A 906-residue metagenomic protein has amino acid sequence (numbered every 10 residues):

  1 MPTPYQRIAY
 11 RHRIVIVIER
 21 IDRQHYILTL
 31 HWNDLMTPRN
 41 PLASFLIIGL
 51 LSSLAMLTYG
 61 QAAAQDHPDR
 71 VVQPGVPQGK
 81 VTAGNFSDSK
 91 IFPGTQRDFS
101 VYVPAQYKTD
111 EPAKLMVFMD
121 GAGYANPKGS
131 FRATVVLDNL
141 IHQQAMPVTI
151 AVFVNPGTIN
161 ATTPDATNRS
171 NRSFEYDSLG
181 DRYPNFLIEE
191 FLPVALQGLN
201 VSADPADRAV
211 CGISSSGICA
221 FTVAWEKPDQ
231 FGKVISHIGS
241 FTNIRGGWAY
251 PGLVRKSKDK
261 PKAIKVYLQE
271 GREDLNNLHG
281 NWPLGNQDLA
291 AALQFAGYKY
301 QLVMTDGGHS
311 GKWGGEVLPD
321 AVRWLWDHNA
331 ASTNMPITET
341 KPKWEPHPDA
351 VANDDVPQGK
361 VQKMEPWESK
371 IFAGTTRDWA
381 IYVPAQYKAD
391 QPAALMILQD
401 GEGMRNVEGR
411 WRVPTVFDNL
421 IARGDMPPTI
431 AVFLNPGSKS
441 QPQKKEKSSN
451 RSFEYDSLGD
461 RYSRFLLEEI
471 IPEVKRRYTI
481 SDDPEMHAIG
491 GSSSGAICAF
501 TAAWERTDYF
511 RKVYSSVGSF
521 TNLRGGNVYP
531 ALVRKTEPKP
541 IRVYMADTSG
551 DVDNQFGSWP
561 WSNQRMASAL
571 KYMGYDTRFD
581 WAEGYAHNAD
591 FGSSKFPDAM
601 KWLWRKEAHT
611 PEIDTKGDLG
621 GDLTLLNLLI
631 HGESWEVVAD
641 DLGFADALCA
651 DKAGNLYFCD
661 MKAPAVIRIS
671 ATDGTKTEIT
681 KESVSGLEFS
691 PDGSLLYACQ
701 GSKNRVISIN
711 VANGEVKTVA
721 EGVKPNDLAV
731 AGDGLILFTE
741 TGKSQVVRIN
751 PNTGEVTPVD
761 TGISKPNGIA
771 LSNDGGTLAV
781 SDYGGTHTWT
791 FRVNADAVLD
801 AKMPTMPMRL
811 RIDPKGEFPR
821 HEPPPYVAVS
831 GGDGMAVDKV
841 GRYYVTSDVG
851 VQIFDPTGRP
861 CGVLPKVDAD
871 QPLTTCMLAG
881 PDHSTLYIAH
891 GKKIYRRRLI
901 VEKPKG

Functional and structural regions predicted by a protein language model:
F45-M56: Bacterial N-terminal signal peptides
Q61-D614: Non-catalytic cap/lid and distal C-terminal segments of serine-dependent acyl enzymes
D614-E633: Blade/loop signatures of beta-propeller domains
W635-A639, G674-I679, E715-A720, E755-D760 (+3 more regions): A short beta-strand motif characteristic of beta-propeller blades
D640-A653, K681-Q700, N704-R705, E721-F738 (+4 more regions): Beta-rich, blade/repeat-based domains predominating in secreted/periplasmic proteins but also intracellular
M661, Q700-G701, T741, Y783 (+4 more regions): Short loop/turn segments immediately following the C-termini of beta-strands
F791-V798, L899-P904: Short loop/turn segments immediately following beta-strands, especially the blade-tip and inter-blade linker loops
L878-G906: Blade-level signature of beta-propeller repeat domains, shared across WD40, Kelch, NHL, RCC1 and BNR/Asp-box propellers
